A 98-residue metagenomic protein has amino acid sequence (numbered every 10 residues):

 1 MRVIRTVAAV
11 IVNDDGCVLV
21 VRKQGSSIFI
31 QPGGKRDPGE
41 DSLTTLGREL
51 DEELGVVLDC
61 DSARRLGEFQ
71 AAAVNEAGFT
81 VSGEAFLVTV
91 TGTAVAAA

Functional and structural regions predicted by a protein language model:
M1-V18, K35-P38: Conserved N-terminal beta-strand and adjoining loop/helix that marks the start of the Nudix/MutT-like hydrolase domain
I4, F69-A96: Active-site-adjacent beta-strand/loop module that shapes the phosphate/pyrophosphate-binding cleft
A9, R65, A85-F86: A structural signal for short, well-ordered beta-strand segments
C17-V20, R64: General beta-strand recognition
K23: Short loop/turn segments immediately following the C-termini of beta-strands
S26-S27: A short acidic/small-residue loop/turn micro-motif
Q31-L66: The catalytic Nudix box helix
